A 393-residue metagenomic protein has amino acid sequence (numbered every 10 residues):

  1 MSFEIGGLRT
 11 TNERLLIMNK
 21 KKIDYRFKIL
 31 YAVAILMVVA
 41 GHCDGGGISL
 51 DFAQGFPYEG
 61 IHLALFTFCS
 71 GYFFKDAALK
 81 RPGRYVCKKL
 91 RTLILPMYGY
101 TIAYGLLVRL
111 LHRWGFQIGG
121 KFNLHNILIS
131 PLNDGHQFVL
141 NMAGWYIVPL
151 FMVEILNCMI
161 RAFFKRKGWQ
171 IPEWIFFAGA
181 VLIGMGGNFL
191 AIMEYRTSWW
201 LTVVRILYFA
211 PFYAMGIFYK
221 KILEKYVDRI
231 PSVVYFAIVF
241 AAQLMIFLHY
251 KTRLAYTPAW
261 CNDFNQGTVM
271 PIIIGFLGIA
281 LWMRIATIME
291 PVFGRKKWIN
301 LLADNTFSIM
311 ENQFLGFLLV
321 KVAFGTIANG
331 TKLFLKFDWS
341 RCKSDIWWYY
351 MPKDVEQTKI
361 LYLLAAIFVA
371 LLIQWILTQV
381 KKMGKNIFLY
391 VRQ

Functional and structural regions predicted by a protein language model:
M1-I17: N-terminal amphipathic/basic-hydrophobic helices that include classical n-h-c signal peptides and signal-anchor
N12-Q393: Alpha-helical transmembrane segments and their immediate juxtamembrane cytosolic regions
